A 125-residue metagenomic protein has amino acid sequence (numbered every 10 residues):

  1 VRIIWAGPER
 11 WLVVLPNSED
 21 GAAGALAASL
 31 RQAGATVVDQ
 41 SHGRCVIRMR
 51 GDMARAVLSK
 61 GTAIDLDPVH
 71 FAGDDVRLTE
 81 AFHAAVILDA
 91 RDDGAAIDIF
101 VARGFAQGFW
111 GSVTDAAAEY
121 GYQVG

Functional and structural regions predicted by a protein language model:
V1-G125: Basic, glycine/lysine-rich polyanion-binding surfaces/domains
